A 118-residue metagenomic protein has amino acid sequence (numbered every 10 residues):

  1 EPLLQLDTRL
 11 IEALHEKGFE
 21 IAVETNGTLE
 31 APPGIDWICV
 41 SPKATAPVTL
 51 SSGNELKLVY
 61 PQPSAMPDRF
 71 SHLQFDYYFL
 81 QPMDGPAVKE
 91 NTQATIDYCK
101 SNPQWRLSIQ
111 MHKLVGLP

Functional and structural regions predicted by a protein language model:
L3-P118: Conserved AdoMet/S-adenosylmethionine-binding subsite of the radical SAM
